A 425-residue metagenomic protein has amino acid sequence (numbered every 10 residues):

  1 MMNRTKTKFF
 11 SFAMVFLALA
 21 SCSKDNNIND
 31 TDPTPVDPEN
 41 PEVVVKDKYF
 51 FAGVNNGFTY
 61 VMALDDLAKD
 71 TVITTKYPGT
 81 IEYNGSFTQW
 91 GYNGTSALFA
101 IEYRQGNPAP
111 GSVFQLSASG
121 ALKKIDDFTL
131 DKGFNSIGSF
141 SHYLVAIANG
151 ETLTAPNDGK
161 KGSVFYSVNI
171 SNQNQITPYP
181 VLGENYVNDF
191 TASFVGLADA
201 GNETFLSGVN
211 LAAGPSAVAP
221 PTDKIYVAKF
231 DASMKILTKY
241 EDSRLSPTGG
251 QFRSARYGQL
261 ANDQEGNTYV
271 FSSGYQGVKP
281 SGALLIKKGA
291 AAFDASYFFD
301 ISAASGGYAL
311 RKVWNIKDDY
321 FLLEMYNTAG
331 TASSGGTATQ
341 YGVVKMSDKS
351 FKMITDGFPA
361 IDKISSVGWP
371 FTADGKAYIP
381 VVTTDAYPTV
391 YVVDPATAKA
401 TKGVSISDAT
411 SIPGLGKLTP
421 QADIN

Functional and structural regions predicted by a protein language model:
M1-Y49: Bacterial Sec-dependent N-terminal signal peptides
N55-F58, R104-P110, L153-S163, P215-D223 (+3 more regions): Short, solvent-exposed loop/turn segments at conserved positions within beta-propeller repeat blades
Y60-V168: Post-signal peptide N-terminal segment of secreted/secretory-pathway proteins
D70-E82, G120-K132, N172-D189, I236-L245 (+3 more regions): Beta-propeller fold detector
I81-G94, T129-Y143, V187-L197, T248-L260 (+3 more regions): Repeated scaffold domains used in trafficking and secretory/extracellular systems, primarily beta-propellers
G111-L116, G159-N174, A219-K235, S281-A292 (+2 more regions): Beta-propeller blade signature
V187-A329: Acidic, serine/threonine- and glycine-rich low-complexity intrinsically disordered segments that serve as flexible
A291-Y387: Intrinsically disordered, low-complexity segments enriched in Gly and acidic/Ser/Thr residues that form flexible
